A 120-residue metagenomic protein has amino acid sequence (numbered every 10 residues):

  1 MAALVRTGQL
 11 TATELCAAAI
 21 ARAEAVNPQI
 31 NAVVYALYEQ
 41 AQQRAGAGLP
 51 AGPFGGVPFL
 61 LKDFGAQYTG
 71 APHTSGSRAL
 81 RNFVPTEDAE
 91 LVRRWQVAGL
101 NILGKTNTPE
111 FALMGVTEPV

Functional and structural regions predicted by a protein language model:
M1-V120: Gly/Ser-rich catalytic/binding loops embedded in alpha/beta enzyme cores
